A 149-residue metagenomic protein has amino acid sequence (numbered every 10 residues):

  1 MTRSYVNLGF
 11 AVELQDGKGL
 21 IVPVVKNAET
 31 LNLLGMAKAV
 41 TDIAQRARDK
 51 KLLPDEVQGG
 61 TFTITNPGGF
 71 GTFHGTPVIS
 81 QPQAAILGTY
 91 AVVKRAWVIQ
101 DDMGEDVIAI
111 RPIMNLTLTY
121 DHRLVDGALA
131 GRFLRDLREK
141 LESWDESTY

Functional and structural regions predicted by a protein language model:
M1-Y149: C-terminal catalytic/motor cores of large multi-domain enzyme assemblies
